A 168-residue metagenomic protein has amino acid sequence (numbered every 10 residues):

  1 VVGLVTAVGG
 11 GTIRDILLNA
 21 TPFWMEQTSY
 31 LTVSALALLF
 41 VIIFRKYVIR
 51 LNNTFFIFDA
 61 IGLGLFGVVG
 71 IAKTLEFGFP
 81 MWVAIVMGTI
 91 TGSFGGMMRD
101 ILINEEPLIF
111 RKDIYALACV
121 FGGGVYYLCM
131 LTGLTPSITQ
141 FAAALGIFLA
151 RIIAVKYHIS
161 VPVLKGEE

Functional and structural regions predicted by a protein language model:
V1-G3, Q27-T32, N52-L63, M87 (+2 more regions): Cytoplasmic-side transmembrane-helix entry/capping segments in multi-pass membrane proteins
T12-L18, V86, I90, F94-I103 (+1 more regions): Short, structured motif recognition centered on aromatic/hydrophobic residues
D15, L39-N52, M97-P107, I152-V163: C-terminal ends of transmembrane helices
D15-M25, V69-V83, L128-T139: Helix-coil boundary and interhelical linker segments in multi-pass alpha-helical membrane proteins
P22-L36, P80-G92: Structural signature of hydrophobic alpha-helical transmembrane segments
L36-K73: Ordered, amphipathic secondary-structure segments that act as subunit-interaction surfaces in large macromolecular
L38, L65-V69, I103, F121-Y127: Hydrophobic, membrane-inserted alpha-helices
Q140-I153: Small-residue-rich transmembrane alpha-helices that serve as helix-helix interface/gating elements in multipass
